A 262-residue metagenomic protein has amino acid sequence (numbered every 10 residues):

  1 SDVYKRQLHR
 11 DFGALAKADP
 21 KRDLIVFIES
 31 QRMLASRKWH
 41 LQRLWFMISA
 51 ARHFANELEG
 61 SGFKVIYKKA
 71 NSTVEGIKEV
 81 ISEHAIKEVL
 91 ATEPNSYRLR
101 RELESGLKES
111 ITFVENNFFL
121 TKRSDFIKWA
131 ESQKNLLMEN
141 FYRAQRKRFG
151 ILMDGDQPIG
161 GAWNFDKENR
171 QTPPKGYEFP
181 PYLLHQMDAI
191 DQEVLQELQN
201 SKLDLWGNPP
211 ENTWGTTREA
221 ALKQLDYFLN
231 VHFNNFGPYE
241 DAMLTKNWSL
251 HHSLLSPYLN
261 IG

Functional and structural regions predicted by a protein language model:
V3-Y4: Short, small-residue-biased leader/transition segments that mark boundaries at the very start of proteins
Q7-L15, M33-R37: Short N-terminal binding/cap micro-motifs at the start of the first secondary-structure element
A16-K21: Short, conserved loop/helix-junction motifs that constitute active-site signature segments in enzyme catalytic cores
I25-R32: Short internal beta-strands
A35-L41, W206-N212, H251-S256: Glycine- and acidic
K38-E83, E88, E93-N95: N-terminal Rossmann-like or analogous alpha/beta NTP/dinucleotide-binding catalytic cores that position adenine
E75-W214: Beta-rich, aromatic/charged-enriched effector core domains that present basic-aromatic interfaces for binding
T216, A220-I261: Gly/Thr-rich phosphate-binding loop signature of adenosyl cofactor/nucleotide-binding cores
